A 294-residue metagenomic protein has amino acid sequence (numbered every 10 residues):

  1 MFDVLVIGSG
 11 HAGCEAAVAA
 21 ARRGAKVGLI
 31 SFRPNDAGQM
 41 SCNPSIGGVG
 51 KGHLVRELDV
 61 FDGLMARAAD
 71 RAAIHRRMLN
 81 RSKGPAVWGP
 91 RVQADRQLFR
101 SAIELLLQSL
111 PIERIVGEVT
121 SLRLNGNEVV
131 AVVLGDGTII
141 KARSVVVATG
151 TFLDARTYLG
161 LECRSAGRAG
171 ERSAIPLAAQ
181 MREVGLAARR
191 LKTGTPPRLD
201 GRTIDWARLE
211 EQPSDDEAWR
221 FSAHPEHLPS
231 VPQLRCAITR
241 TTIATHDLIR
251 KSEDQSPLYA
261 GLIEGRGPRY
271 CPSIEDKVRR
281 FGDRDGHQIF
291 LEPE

Functional and structural regions predicted by a protein language model:
M1-A12: Beta1/beta-strand and adjacent pyrophosphate-binding region of the FAD-binding site in flavoprotein oxidoreductases
F2, G135-S144: Core beta-strand elements of the Rossmann-like FAD/NAD(P) dinucleotide-binding domain in flavoenzyme oxidoreductases
I7, L134, V147-A148: Redox-cofactor binding/interface segments in oxidoreductases and associated redox assembly factors
H11-E15, R100-A102, V129-L134, P176 (+1 more regions): Short alpha-helical segments and helix-capping/turn motifs at coil-helix boundaries
G13, I140, F152-D154: Glycine-rich nucleotide phosphate-binding loop and flanking beta-alpha elements of Rossmann-like dinucleotide-binding
V18-L124, S144, A148-R168, R172-L177 (+2 more regions): Conserved N-terminal/central alpha/beta ligand/cofactor-binding core
R123-I139: Conserved beta-strand-loop-beta-strand element in the redox core of flavoprotein oxidoreductases
E253-E294: C-terminal catalytic lobe of FAD-dependent flavoproteins
